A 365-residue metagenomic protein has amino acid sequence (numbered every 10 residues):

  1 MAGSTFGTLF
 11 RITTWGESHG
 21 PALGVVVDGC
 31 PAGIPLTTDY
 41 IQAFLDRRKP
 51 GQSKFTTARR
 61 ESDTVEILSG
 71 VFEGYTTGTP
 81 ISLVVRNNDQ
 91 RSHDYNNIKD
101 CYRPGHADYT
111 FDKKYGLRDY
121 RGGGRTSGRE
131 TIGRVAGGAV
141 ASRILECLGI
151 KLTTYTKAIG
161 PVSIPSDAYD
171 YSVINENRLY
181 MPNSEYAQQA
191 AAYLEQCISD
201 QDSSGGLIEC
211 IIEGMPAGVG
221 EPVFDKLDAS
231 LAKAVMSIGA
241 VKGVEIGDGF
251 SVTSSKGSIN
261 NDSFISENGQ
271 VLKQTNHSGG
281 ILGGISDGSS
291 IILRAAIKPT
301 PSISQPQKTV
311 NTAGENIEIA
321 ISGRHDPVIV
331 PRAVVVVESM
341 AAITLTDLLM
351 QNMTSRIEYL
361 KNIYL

Functional and structural regions predicted by a protein language model:
M1-R59: N-terminal, positively charged regions that mediate nucleic acid binding
R11, S302-L365: Internal helix-turn-beta structural module
R11-T14, D119-E130, A217-E221, N276-I281 (+1 more regions): A short glycine/serine-rich beta->alpha loop
W15, P21, Q201-S204, I208-N316: Glycine-rich anion/phosphate-binding loop at the beta-strand->alpha-helix junction
P21-G33, G128-I150, D225, A229-K233 (+3 more regions): Alpha-helical support elements that line or immediately flank enzyme active sites and cofactor-binding pockets
F44-P104, D108: Glycine-rich, N-terminal phosphate-binding loop and its surrounding beta-alpha-beta segment
K99-G124, Q307-H325: Short acidic, glycine/tyrosine-flanked loop/strand segments centered on an H-E-D-like triad
K113-V223: Glycine-rich, mobile lid/loop segments that gate access to catalytic sites or pores
